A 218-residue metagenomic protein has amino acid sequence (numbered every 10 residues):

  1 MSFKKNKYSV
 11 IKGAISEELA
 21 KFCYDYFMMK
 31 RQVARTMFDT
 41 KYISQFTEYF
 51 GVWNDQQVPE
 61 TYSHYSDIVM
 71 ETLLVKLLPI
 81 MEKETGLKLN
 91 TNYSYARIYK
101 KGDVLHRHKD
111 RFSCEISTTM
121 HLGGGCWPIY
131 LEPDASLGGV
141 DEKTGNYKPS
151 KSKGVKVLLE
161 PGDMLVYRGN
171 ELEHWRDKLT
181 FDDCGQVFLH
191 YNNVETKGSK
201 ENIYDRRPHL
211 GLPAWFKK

Functional and structural regions predicted by a protein language model:
M1-T85: Non-heme Fe(II)/2-oxoglutarate
V10-K12, V166, H190: Short, well-ordered beta-strand micro-motif
G86-Y95: A short coil-to-beta-strand element that immediately follows conserved catalytic motifs
I98: Conserved active-site beta-strand element of glycosyltransferases/polysaccharide synthases
K101-E171, D183-Q186, V194-R207: Catalytic core of non-heme Fe(II) oxygenases with the double-stranded beta-helix
R176-F181: Short proline/glycine-enriched turn/loop segments at secondary-structure junctions
N202-K218: Glycine- and charge-enriched low-complexity intrinsically disordered segments
